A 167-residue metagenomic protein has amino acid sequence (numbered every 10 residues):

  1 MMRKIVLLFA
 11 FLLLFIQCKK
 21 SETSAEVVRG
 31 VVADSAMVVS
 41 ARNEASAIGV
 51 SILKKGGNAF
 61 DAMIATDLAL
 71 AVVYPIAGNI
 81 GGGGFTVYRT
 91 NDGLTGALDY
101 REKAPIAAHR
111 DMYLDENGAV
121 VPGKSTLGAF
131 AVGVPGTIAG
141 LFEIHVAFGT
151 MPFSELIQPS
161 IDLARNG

Functional and structural regions predicted by a protein language model:
M1-I5, K19: Positively charged n-region of N-terminal signal peptides that target proteins for export
V6-A10: Sec-dependent N-terminal signal peptides
L14-Q17: C-terminal motif of bacterial Sec signal peptides marking the signal peptidase cleavage site
S21-A47, A59-G167: Noncatalytic scaffold domains of N-terminal-nucleophile
V50-S51: Surface-exposed charged/polar residues within alpha-helices that form helix-capping/stabilizing sites and interaction
